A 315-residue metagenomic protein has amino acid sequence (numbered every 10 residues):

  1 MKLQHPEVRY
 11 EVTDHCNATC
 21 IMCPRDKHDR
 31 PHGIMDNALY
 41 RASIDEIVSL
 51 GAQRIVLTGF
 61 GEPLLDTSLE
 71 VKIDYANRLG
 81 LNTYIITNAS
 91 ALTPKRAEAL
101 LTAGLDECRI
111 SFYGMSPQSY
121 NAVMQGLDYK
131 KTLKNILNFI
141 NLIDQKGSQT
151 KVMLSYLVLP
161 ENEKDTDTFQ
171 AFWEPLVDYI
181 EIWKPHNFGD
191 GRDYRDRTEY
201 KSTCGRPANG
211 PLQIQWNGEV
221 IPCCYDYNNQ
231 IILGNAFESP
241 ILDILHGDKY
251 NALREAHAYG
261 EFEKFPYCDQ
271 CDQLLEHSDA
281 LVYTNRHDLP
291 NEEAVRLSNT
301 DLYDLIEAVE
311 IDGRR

Functional and structural regions predicted by a protein language model:
M1-E107, Q118, A122, K130 (+2 more regions): Conserved alpha-helical substructure of the radical SAM core
E7, E11, V48-T58, N77-Y84 (+3 more regions): Conserved C-terminal portion of the radical SAM core fold that forms the substrate/S-adenosylmethionine-binding
C16, C20-C23, C204, C223-C224 (+1 more regions): Short cysteine clusters
D26-K27, G114-S116, C224-Y227: Short, histidine-centered active-site or binding-site loop motifs used for metal coordination, general acid-base
M35, T67, L127, E161-K164 (+1 more regions): Residue-level signal for the nucleotide or nucleotide-sugar donor/cofactor binding architecture
D66, L92-P94, N162-T166, I221: Short, well-ordered alpha-helical microsegments
L137, N141-K151, W173-R197, E219-V220 (+1 more regions): C-terminal accessory region of radical SAM enzymes
R206-A208: Short, small/polar residue-rich loop motifs at catalytic or cofactor-binding pockets
